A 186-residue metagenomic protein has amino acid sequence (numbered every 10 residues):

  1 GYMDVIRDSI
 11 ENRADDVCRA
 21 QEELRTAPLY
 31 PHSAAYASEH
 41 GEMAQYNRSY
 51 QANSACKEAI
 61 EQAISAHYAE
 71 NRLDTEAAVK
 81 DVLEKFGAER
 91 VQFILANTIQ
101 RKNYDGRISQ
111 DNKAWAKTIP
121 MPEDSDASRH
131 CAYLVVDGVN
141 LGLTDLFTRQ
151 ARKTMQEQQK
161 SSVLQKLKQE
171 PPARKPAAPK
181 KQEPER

Functional and structural regions predicted by a protein language model:
G1-E185: Gram-negative host-targeted secretion-system effectors, predominantly Type III and Type IV, recognized via long
